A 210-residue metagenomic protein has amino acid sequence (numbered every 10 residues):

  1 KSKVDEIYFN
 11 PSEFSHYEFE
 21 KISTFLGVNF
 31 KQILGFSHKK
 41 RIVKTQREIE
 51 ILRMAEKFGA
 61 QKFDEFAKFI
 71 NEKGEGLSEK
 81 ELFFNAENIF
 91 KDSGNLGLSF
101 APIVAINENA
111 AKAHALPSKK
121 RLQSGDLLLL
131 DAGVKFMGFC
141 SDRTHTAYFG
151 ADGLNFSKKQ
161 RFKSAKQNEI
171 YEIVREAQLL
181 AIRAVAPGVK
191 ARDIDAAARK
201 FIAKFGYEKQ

Functional and structural regions predicted by a protein language model:
K1-Q210: Active-site neighborhoods and metal-handling regions in enzymes and metal-associated proteins
